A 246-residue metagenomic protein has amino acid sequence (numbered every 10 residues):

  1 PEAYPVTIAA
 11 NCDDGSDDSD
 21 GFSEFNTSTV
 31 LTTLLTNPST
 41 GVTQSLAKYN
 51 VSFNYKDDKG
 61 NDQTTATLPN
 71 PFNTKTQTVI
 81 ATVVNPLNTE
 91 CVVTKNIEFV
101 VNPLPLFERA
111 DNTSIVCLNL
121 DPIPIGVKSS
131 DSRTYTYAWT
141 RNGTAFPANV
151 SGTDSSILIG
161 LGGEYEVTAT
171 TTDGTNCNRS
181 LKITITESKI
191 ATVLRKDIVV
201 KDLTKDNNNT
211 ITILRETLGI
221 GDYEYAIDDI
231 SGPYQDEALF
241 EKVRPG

Functional and structural regions predicted by a protein language model:
P1-G246: Proline- and Ser/Thr-rich low-complexity, intrinsically disordered segments
